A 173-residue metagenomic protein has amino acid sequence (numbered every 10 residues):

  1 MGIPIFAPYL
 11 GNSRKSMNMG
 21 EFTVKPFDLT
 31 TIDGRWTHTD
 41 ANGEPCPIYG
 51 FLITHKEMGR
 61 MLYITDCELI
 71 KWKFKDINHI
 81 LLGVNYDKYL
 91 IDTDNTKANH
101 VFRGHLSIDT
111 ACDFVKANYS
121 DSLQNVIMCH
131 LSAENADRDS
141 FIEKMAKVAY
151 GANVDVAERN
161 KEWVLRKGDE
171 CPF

Functional and structural regions predicted by a protein language model:
M1, L69-K71, A111: Pre-active-site segment of Zn-dependent metallo-hydrolases
M1-A7: Active-site metal-binding motif and surrounding structural segment of the metallo-beta-lactamase
L10-H79, L165-F173: Core dinuclear metal-dependent hydrolase active-site scaffold
F74-R159: Cap/insert and terminal regions of metallo-dependent hydrolase folds
G151-F173: Short, basic/aromatic-enriched C-terminal tail that caps enzymatic domains
